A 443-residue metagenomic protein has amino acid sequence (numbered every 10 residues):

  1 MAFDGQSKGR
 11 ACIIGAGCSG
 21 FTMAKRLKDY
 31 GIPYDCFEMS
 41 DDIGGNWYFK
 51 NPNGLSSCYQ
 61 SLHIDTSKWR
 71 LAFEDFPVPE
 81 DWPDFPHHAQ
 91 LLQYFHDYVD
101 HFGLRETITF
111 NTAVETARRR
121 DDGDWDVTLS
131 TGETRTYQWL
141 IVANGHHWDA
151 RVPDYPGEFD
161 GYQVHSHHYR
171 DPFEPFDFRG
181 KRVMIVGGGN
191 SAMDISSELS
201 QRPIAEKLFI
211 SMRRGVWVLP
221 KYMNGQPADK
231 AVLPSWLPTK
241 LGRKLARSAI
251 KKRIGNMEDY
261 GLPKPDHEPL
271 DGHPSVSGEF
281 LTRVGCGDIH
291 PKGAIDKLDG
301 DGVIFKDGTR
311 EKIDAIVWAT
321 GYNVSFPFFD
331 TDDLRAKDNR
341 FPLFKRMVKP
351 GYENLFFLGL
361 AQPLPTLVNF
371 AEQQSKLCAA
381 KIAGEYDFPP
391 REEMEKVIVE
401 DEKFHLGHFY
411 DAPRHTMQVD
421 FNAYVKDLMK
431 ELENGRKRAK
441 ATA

Functional and structural regions predicted by a protein language model:
A2-S61, P77-V216, K221-Y222, S235-R391 (+1 more regions): Flavin (primarily FAD) cofactor-binding/catalytic cores of flavoenzymes
H63-T66: Flexible "cap/lid" subdomain of the alpha/beta-hydrolase fold that forms the substrate-access gate
W69-R70: Aromatic- and acidic-residue-enriched carbohydrate-binding clefts of CAZyme catalytic domains
V232: Conformationally flexible catalytic loops at phosphate/diphosphate-handling active centers
K396-F409: Short, mixed-charge aromatic SLiMs
